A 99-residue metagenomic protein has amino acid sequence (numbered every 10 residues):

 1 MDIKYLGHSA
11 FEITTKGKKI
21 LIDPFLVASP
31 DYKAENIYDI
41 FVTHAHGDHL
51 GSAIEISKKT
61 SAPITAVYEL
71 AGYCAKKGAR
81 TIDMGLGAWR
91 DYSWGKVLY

Functional and structural regions predicted by a protein language model:
M1-E35, D39: Conserved beta-strand hairpin/beta-sheet module of binuclear metal-dependent hydrolase folds, prominently
L21, T65, L98: Conserved beta-strand segments that form the floor/walls of ligand-binding pockets within enzyme and binding domains
L26-A75, R80: Active-site metal-binding motif and surrounding structural segment of the metallo-beta-lactamase
Y68-Y99: Metallo-beta-lactamase
